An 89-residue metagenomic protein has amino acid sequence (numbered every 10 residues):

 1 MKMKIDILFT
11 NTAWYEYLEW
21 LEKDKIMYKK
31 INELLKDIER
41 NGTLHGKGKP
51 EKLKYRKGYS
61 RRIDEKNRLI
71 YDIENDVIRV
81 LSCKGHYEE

Functional and structural regions predicted by a protein language model:
K2-I7, T12-K29, K47, R61-R68 (+1 more regions): Enriched for short, Lys/Arg-rich terminal
Y28-K36: PIN-domain endoribonuclease scaffold, especially VapC-family toxins
K36-R62: A short, surface-exposed loop/turn module that caps and links secondary-structure elements
